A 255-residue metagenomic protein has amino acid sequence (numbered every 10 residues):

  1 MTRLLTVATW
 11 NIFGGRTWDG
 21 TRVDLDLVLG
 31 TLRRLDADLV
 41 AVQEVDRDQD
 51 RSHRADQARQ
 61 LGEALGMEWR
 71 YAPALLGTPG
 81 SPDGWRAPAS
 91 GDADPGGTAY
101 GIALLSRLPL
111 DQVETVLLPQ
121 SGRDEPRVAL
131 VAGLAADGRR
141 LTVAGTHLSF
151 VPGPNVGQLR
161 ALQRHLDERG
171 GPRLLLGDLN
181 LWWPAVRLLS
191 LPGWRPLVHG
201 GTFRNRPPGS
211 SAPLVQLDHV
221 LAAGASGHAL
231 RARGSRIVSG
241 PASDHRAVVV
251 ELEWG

Functional and structural regions predicted by a protein language model:
M1-A99, R160-A161, W254: N-terminal, active-site-proximal structural segment of metallo-dependent hydrolase catalytic domains
M1-V7, T98, I102, S106-Q112 (+2 more regions): Beta-strand-turn-beta hairpins that frame and shape the catalytic cleft of phosphate-ester-processing enzymes
W10-I12, V45, T146-L148, G177-N180 (+1 more regions): Active-site metal-binding loops of divalent metal-dependent hydrolases
G14-W18, D46-D48, E114-S121, G145-P152: Surface-exposed cleft-lining segments at the edges of enzyme active sites
D38, R173, D218: Conserved acidic residues
Q49-R54, M67-L104, N180-V249: Active site of divalent-metal-dependent phosphoester/diester hydrolases
G122-E125, V151-P154, A242-D244: Solvent-exposed loop/turn segments connecting transmembrane beta-strands in outer-membrane beta-barrel proteins
V128-A144, P154-L176, N180-L188: His/acidic metal-ligating clusters that form di-metal
